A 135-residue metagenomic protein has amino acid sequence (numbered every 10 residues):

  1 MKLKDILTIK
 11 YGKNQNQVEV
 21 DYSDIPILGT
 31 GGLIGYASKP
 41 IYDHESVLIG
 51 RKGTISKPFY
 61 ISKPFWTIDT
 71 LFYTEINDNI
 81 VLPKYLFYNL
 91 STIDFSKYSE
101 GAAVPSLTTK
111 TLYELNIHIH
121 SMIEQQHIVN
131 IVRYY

Functional and structural regions predicted by a protein language model:
M1-G29, E114-Y134: Non-catalytic DNA-recognition/assembly elements of restriction-modification systems
N16-V20, S99, V104: Short, surface-exposed helix-loop/turn micro-motifs enriched in polar/charged residues
G29-S91, E100-Y113: A short beta-sheet element
Y88-T92, S121-E124: Long, well-ordered alpha-helical segments
